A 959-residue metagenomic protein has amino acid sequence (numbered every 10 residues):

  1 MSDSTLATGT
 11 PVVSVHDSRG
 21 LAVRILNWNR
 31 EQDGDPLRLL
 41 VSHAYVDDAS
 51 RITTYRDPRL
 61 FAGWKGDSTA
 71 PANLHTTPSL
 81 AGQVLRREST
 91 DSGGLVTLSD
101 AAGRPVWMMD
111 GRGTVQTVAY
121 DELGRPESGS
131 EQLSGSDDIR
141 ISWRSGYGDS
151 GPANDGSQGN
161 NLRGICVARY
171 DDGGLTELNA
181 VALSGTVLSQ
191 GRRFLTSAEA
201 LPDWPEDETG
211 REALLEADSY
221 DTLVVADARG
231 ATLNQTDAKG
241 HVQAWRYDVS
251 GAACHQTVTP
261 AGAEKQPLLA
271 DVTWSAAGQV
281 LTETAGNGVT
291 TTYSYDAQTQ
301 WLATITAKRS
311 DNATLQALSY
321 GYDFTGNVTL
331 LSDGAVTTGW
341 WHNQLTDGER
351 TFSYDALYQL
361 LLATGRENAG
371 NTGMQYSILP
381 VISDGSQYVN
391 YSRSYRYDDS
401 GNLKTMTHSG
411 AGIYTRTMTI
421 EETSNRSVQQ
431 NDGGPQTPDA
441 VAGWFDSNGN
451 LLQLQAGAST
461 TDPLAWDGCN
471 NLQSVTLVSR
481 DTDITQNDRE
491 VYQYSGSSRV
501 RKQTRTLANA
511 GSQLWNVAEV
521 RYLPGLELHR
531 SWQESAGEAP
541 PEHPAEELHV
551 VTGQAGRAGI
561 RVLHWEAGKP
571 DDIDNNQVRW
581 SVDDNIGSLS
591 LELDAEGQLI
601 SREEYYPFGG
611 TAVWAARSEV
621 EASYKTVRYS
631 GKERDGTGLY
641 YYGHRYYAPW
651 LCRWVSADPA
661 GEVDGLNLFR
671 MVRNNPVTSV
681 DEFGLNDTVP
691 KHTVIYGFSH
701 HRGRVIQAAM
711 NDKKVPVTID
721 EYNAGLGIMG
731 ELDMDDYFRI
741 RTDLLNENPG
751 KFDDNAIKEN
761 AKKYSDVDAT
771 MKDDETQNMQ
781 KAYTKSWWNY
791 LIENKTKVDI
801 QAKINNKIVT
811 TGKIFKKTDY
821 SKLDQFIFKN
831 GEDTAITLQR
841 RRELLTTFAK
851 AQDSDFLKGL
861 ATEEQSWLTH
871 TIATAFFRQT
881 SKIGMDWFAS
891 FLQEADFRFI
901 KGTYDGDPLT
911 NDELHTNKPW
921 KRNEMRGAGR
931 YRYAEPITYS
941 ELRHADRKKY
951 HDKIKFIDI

Functional and structural regions predicted by a protein language model:
M1-S42, D47-D48, P205, T209-R211 (+2 more regions): Thioester-forming pentapeptide GCGEQ
V41-R56, A180-V181, L188-S189, V517-V551 (+2 more regions): Carboxylate/His-rich catalytic cores and anion/metal-binding grooves
F61-N73, D91, S128-V167, V187-D227 (+3 more regions): Acidic/glycine-rich beta-solenoid
V106-M108, T114-G129, V520: Hydrophobic or amphipathic alpha-helical targeting/insertion segments
P570-G643: A motif-centric feature for acidic-aromatic and gly/ser/thr-rich catalytic loops and repeats
G610-A615, R645-V655, L666-T693: Short, low-complexity export/processing leader segments characterized by acidic and small residues
E682-T811, K816-K822, K829, Q839 (+4 more regions): Low-complexity, glycine/serine/proline-rich disordered segments that function as export/translocation leaders
Y820, F876, K882, D886-I959: Active-site or metal-binding loop neighborhoods of secreted/extracellular toxin and effector enzymes
